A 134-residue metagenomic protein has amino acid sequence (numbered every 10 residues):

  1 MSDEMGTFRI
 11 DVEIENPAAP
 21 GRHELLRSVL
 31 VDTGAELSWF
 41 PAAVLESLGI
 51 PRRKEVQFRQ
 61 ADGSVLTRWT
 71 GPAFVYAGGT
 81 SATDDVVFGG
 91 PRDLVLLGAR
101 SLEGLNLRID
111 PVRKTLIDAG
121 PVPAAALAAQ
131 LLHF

Functional and structural regions predicted by a protein language model:
M1-F134: Pepsin/retropepsin-fold aspartyl endopeptidases
